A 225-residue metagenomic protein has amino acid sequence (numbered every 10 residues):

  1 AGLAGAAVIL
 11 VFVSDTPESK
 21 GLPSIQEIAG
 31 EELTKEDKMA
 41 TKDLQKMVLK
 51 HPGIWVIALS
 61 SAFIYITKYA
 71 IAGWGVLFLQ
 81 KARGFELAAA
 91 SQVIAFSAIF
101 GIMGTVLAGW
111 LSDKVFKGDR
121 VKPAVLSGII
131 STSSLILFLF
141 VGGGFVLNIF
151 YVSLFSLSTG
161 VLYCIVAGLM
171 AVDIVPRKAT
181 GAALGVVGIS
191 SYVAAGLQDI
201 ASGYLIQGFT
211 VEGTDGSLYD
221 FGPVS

Functional and structural regions predicted by a protein language model:
A1, D119-K122, G203-S225: A membrane-interface helix-boundary motif in multi-pass transporters
G2-E27: C-terminal membrane-cytosol helix-exit motif in multi-pass small-molecule transporters
K20-I57, A82: Juxtamembrane intracellular "pre-TM" segments in multi-pass secondary transporters
H51-A108, T159, Y163-G168, A195-G203: Extracytoplasmic gate region of multi-pass secondary transporters
D113-G128: Cytoplasmic membrane-interface "Motif A"-like loop-to-helix N-cap segments of 12-TM Major Facilitator Superfamily
K117, M170-T180: Paired intracellular helix-loop junctions of major facilitator superfamily
I129-G143: C-terminal ends and interior cores of transmembrane alpha-helices in multi-pass membrane transporters/permeases
R177-V211: A late C-terminal transmembrane helix in Major Facilitator Superfamily
